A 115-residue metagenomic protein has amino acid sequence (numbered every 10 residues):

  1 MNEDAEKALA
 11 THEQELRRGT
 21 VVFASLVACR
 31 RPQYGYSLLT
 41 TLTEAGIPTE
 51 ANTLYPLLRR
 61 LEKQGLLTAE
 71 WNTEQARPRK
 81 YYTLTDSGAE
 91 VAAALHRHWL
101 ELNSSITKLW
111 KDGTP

Functional and structural regions predicted by a protein language model:
M1-Q14: Short, Lys/Arg-enriched N-terminal segment that forms or immediately precedes the first helix of a structured domain
E3, A93-P115: Amphipathic alpha-helical dimerization/coiled-coil segments that flank or bridge DNA-binding/regulatory modules
E13-Y55, R59: N-terminal helix-turn-helix DNA-binding core of bacterial DNA-binding proteins
A51, R77-P78: Short, aromatic/basic-enriched loop-to-helix "N-cap" motif that marks the start of an alpha-helix at regulatory
Q64-R77, T83: Beta-hairpin "wing" of winged helix-turn-helix
P78-L95: Basic, amphipathic "hinge/linker" alpha-helix immediately C-terminal to the N-terminal HTH DNA-binding motif
